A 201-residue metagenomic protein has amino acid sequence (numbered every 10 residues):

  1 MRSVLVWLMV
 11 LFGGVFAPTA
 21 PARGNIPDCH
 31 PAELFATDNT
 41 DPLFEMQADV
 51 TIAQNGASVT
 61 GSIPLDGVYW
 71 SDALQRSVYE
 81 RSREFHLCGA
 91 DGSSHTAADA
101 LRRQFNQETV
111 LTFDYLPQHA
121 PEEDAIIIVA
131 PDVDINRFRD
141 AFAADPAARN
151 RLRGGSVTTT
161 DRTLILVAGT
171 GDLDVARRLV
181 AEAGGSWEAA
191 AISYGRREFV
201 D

Functional and structural regions predicted by a protein language model:
R2-A32: C-terminal region of N-terminal signal peptides and the immediate post-cleavage residues of exported proteins
V10-L11, A73, A190: Enriched - but not universal
A22-A57, G61: N-terminal low-complexity, Pro/Thr/Ser-rich intrinsically disordered segments that act as propeptides or flexible
S58-P131, A147-R178, F199: Short glycine/threonine-rich beta-strand-turn micro-motifs
D132-A147: Substrate-binding cleft of extracellular glycoside hydrolase catalytic domains
D134-N136, T170, S186: Poly-acidic low-complexity segments
L173-D201: Extracellularly exposed regions in secreted/surface proteins, prominently low-complexity, repeat-rich
